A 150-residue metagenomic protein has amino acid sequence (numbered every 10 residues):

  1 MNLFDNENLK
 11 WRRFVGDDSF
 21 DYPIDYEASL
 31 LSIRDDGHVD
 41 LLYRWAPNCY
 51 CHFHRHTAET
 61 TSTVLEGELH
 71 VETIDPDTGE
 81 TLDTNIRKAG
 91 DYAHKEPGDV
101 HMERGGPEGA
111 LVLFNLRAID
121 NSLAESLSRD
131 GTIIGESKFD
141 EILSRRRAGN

Functional and structural regions predicted by a protein language model:
M1-G37, T81-N85, L127-N150: A short, N-terminal "cap"/entry segment at the start of jelly-roll beta-barrel domains of the cupin/DSBH fold
A28-L30, D40-R44, T61, T84 (+1 more regions): Conserved hydrophobic/aromatic beta-strand scaffold that supports enzyme active sites
D35, D75-G106: Short acidic-glycine-tyrosine-enriched beta hairpin
D36-H38, P47-C49, E68-H70, D99 (+1 more regions): Short, charged/polar surface micro-motifs in flexible loops or helix N-caps
V39-H56, D77, R87, E96-G98: Conserved short histidine dyad/triad with adjacent acidic residue
R55-T57, G105-E108: Short glycine/proline-enriched turns and hinge-like loops at secondary-structure junctions
H56-T78: Glycine- and acidic-residue-biased ligand/ion/polar-headgroup-sensing regions
H94, P107-E125: A short hydrophobic beta-strand segment most commonly corresponding to one strand of the jelly-roll/cupin
